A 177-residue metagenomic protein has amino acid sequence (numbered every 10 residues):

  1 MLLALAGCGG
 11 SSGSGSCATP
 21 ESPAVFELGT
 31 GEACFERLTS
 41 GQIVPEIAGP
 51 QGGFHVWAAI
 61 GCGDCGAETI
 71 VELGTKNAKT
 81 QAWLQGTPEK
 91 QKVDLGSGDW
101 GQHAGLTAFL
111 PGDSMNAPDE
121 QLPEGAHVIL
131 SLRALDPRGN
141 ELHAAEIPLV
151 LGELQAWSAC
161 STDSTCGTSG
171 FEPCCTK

Functional and structural regions predicted by a protein language model:
M1-K177: Signals and flexible motifs at protein termini associated with secretion
